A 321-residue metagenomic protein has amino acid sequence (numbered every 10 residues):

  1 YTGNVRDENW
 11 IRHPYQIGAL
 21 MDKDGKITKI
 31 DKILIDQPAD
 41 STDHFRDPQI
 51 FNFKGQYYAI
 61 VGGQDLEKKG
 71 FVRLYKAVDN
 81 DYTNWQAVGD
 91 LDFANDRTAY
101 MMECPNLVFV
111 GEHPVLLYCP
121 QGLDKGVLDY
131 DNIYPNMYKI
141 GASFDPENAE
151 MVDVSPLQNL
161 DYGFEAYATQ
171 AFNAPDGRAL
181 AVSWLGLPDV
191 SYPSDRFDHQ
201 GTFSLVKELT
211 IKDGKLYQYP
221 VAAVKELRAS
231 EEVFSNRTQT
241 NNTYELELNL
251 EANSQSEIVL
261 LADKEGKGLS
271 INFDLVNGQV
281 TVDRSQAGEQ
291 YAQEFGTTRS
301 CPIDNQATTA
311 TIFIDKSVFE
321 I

Functional and structural regions predicted by a protein language model:
Y1-R46, N52-T98, G111-Y162, L185-A229 (+1 more regions): Beta-rich carbohydrate-recognition and catalytic domains
D43-Q49, E103-N106, Y167-Q170: Beta-propeller and closely related beta-sheet repeat lectin domains
C104, V108-Y118, N173-W184: Conserved long hydrophobic alpha-helices within structured protein cores
S143-I321: Beta-rich accessory regions
